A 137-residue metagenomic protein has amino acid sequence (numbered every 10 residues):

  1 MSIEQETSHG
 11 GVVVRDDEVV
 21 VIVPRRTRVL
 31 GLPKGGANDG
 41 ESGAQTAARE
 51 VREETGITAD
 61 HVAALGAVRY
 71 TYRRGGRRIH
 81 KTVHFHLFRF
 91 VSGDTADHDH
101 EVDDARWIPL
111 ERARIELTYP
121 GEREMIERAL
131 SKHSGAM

Functional and structural regions predicted by a protein language model:
M1-P33: N-terminal strand-loop-strand
A37-E124: Unchanged
M125-L130: A small-molecule sensor/coupling module
S131-M137: Generic C-terminal helix-cap and adjacent flexible tail
